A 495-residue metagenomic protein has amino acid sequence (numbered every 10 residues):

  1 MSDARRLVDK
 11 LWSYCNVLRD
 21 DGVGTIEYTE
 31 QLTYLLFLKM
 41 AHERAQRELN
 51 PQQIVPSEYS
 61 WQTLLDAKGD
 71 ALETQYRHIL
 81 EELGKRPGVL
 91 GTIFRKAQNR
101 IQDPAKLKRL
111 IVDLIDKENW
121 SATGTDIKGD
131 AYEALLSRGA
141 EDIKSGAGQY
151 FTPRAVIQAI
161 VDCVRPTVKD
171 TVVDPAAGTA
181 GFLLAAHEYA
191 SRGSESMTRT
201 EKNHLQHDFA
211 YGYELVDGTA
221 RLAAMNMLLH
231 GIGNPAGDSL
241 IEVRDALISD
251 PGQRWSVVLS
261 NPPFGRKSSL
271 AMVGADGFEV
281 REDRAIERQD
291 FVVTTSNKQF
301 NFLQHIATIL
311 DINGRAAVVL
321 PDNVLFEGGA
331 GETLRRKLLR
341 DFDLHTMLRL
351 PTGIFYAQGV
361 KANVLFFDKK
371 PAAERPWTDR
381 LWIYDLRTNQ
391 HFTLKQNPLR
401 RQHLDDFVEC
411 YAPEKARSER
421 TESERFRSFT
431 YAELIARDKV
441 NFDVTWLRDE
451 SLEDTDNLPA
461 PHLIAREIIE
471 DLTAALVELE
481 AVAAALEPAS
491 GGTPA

Functional and structural regions predicted by a protein language model:
M1-V168, G231, P235-I248, R349-G353 (+2 more regions): Non-catalytic, mostly N-terminal accessory regions of nucleic-acid modification and defense proteins
Y28, I160, L215-L222, V292-F367: Conserved Class I SAM-dependent methyltransferase catalytic core
D142, Q149, K202-H204, S249-P251 (+3 more regions): Replace "in large, NTP-powered and nucleic-acid-processing enzymes" with "in large, NTP-powered factors and other
G146-S260, F264-D276, A285, Q289 (+3 more regions): Conserved S-adenosyl-L-methionine
S191, L228, I232, P263 (+14 more regions): Hydrophobic alpha-helix feature that most strongly marks membrane-spanning transmembrane helices and their immediate
S269-N297, D322-A330, P351-A357, A372 (+3 more regions): Short, contiguous acidic/charged loop-to-helix segments that flank catalytic cores in large enzymes
V360-V364, L381, L404: Short hydrophobic/aromatic beta-strand or adjacent loop that forms the aromatic wall/cage of a ligand/substrate-binding
